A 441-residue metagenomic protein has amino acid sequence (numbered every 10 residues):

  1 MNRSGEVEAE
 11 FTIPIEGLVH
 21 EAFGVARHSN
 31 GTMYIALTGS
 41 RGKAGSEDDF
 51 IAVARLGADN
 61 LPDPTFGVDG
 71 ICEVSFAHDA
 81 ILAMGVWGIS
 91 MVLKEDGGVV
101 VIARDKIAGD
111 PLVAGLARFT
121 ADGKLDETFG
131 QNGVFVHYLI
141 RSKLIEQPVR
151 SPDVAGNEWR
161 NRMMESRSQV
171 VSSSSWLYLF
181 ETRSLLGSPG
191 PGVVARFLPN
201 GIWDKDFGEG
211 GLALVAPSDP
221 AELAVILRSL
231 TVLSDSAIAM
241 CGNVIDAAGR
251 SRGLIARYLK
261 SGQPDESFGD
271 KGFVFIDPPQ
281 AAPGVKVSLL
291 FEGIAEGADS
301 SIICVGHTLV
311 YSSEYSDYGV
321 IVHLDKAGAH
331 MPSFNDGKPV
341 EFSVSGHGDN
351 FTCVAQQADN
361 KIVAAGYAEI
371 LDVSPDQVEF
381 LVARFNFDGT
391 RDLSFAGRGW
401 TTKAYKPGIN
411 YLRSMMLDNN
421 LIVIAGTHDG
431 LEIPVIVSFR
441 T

Functional and structural regions predicted by a protein language model:
M1-T441: Extracytoplasmic mature domains of secreted or surface-exposed proteins
